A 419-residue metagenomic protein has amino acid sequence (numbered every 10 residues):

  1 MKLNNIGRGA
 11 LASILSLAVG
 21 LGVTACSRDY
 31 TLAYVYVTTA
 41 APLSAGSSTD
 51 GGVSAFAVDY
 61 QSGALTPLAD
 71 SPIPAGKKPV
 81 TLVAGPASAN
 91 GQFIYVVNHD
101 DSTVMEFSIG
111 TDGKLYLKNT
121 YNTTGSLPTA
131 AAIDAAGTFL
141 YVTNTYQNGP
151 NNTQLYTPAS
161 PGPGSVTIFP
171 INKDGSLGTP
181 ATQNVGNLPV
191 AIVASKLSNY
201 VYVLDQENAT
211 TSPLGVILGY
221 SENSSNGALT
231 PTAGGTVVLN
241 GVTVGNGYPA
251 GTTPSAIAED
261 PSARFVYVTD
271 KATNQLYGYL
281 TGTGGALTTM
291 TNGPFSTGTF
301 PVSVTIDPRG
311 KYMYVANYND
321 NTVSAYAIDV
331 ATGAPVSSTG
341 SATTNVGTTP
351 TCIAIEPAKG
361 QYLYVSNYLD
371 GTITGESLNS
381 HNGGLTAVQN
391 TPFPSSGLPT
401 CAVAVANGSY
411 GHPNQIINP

Functional and structural regions predicted by a protein language model:
K2-S13: Bacterial N-terminal signal peptides that target proteins for export
A12-G22: Bacterial N-terminal signal peptides
G22-P419: Predominantly soluble domains enriched in secretory-pathway, periplasmic, or organellar proteins
